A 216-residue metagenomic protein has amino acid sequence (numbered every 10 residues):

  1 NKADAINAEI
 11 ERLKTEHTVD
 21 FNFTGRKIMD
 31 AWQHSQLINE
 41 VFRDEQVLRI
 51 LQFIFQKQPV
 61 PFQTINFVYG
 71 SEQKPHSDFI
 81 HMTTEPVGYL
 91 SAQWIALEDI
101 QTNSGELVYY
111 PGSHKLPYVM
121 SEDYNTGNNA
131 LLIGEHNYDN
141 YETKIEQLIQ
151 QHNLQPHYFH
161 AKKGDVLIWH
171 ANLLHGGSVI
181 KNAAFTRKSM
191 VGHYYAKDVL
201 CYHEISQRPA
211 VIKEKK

Functional and structural regions predicted by a protein language model:
N1, F67-V68, I100-T102, H114-K115 (+2 more regions): Short, solvent-exposed loop/turn segments at secondary-structure junctions
N1-S77, H81-T84, I212-K215: Non-heme Fe(II)-dependent double-stranded beta-helix
E16, V119-G127, K163-I168, N172-K216: Non-heme Fe(II)/2-oxoglutarate
K57, T83-T84, L97-E106, G112-H114: Active-site region of the double-stranded beta-helix
N66, S77-F79, I95-D99, P111: Short, structured patches in soluble enzyme cores that scaffold and shape functional sites
D78-L90, L154-Q155, A161, F185-T186: A short beta-loop-beta micro-motif enriched in histidine and acidic residues
E85-T102, H160-K163, I168, H193-D198: Short, conserved beta-strand element in jelly-roll/cupin
N103-L173: Double-stranded beta-helix
